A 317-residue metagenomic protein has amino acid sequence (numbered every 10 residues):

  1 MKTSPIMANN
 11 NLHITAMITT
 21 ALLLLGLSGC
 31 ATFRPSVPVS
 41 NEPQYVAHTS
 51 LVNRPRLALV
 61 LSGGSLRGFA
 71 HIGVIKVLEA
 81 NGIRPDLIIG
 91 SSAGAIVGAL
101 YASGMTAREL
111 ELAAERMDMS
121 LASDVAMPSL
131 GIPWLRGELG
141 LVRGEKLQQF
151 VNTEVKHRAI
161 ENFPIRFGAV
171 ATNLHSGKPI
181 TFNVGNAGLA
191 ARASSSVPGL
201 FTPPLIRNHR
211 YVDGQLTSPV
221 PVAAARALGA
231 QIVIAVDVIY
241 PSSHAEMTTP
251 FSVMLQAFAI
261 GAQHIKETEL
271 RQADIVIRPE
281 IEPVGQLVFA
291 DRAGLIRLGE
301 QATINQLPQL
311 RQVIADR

Functional and structural regions predicted by a protein language model:
K2, G29-I89, L100-R317: Patatin-like phospholipase
K2-T19: Bacterial N-terminal signal peptides that target proteins for export
A16-S28: Bacterial N-terminal signal peptides
G90, G94: Gly/Ala-rich beta-loop-alpha elbow adjacent to hydrolase catalytic centers
